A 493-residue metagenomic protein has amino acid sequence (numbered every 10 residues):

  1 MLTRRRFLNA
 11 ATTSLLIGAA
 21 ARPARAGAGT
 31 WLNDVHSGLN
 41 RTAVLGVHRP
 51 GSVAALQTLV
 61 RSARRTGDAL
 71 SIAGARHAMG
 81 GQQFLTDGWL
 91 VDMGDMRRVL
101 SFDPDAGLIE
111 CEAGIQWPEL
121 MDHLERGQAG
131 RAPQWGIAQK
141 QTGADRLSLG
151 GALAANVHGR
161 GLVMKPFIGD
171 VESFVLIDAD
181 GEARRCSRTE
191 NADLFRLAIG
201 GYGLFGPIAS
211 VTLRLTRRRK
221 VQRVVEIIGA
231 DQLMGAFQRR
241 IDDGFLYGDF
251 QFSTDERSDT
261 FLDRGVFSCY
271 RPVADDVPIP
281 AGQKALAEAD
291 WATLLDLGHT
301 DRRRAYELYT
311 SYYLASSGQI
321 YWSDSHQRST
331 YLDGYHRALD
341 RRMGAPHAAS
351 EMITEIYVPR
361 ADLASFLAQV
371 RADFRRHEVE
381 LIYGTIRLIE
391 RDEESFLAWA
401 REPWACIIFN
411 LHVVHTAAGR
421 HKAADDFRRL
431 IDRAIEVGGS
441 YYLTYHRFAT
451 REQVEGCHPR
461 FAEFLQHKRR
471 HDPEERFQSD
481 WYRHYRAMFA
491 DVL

Functional and structural regions predicted by a protein language model:
L2-L493: Noncatalytic alpha-helical scaffold of FAD-dependent oxidoreductases
